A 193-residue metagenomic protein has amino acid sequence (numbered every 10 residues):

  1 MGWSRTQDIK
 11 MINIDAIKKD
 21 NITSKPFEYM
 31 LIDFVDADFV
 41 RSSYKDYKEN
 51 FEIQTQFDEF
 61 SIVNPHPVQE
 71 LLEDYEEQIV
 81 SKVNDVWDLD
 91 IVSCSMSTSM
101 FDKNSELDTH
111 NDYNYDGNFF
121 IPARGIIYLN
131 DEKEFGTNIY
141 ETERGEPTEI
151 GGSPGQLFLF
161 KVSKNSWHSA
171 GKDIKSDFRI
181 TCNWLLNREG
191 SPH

Functional and structural regions predicted by a protein language model:
M1-G2, P192: Disordered, low-complexity tails and leader-like regions
G2-L89: Non-heme Fe(II)/2-oxoglutarate
N84-H193: Catalytic core of non-heme Fe(II) oxygenases with the double-stranded beta-helix
